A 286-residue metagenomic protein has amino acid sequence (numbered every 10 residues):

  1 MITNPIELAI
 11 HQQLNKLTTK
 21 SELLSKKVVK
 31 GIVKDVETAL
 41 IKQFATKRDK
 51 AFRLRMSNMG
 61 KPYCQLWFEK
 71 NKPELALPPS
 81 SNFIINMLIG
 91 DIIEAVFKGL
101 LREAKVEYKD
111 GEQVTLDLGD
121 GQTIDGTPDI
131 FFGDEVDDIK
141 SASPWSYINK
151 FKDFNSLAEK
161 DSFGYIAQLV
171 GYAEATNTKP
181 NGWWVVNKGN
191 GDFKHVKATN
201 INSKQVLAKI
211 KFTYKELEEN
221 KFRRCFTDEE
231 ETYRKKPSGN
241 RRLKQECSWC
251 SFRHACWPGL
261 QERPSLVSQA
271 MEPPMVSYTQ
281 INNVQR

Functional and structural regions predicted by a protein language model:
M1-V136, S143-D153, E159: Metal-dependent nuclease catalytic cores that hydrolyze phosphodiester bonds in DNA/RNA, characterized by
I92, V96, D125, G164-G171 (+1 more regions): Short, well-structured alpha-helical interface segments that form or flank functional binding sites
D137-I139, G171: Long, contiguous hydrophobic alpha-helical segments, chiefly transmembrane helices and signal peptides
I139-S141, V185: Residue-level recognition of conserved beta-strand positions in structured domain cores
E159-D161, G171, A175-R286: Metal-dependent nuclease catalytic regions and adjoining charged, substrate-binding loops involved in nucleic-acid end
